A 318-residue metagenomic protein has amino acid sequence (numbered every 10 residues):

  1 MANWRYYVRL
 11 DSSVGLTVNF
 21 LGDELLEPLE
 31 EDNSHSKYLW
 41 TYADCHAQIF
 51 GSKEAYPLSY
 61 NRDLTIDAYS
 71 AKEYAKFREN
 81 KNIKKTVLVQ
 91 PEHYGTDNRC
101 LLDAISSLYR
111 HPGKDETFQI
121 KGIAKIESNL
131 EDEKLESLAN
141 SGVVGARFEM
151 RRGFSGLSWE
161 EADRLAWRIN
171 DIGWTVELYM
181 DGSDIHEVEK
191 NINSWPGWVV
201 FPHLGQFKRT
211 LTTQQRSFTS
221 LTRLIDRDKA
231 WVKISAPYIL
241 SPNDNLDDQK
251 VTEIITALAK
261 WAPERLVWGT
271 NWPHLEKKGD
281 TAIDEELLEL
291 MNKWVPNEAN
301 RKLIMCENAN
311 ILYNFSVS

Functional and structural regions predicted by a protein language model:
A2-T41, D67-K85, P263-E264, G279-S318: Mid-to-C-terminal alpha-helical segments outside catalytic/metal-binding sites
Y6, F20, E24, G95-S183 (+3 more regions): Active-site gating/metal-coordination segments in enzymes
S12, A43-C45, T86-V89, I120-A124 (+5 more regions): Hydrophobic faces of well-ordered beta-strands that scaffold small-molecule active sites in alpha/beta enzyme cores
F50-S52, H93-T96, N129-L130, S183-H186 (+3 more regions): Active-site environment of divalent metal-dependent phosphoester hydrolases
P57-I66, T86-V89, V143-L157: Glycine-rich phosphate-binding "P-loop"
S59-L108: Alpha-helical scaffold segments that flank or form the walls of functional sites
Y69-K76, N129-L138, S217: Short, acidic/polar
R209, Q215-S318: H/E-rich (His + Asp/Glu) clusters that bind or coordinate divalent metals
